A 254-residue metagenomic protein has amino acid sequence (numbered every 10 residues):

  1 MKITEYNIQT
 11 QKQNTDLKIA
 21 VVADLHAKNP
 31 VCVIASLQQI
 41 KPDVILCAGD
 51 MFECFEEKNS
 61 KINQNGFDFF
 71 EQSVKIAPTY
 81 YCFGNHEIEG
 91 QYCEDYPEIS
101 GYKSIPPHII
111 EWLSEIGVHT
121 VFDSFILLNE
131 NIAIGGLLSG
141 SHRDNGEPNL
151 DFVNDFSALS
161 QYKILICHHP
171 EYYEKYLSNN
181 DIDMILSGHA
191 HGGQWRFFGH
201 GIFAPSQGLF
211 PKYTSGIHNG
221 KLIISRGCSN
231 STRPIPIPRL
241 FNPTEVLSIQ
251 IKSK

Functional and structural regions predicted by a protein language model:
M1-I19, A23-H26: Acidic, histidine-bearing metal-coordination/catalytic regions of metal-dependent phosphoesterases
T4-Q11, D123-E130, T214-N219: Short acidic-hydrophobic surface loop/beta-edge motif
I19-A27, F52-Q64, E89-S104, R143 (+2 more regions): Acidic/histidine-rich helix-loop elements that form or flank divalent-metal/phosphate-binding sites at the catalytic
V21-A23, V44-D50, P78-N85, V121-D123 (+3 more regions): Active-site neighborhood of phospho(di)ester-bond hydrolases with catalytic His/Asp-centered motifs
V31-L128: Core catalytic region of metal-dependent phosphoesterases/phosphodiesterases, especially metallo-beta-lactamase-like
M51-C54, N85-E89, G140-H142, P170-E171 (+2 more regions): Solvent-exposed loop/turn segments at secondary-structure junctions within structured extracellular/periplasmic domains
Q91-V118, F122-F125, N129-C167, Y173-K175 (+1 more regions): Binuclear metal-dependent hydrolase catalytic cores centered on His/Asp/Glu-rich metal-binding motifs
P170-Q250: Conserved beta-sheet core of the metallophosphoesterase superfamily
